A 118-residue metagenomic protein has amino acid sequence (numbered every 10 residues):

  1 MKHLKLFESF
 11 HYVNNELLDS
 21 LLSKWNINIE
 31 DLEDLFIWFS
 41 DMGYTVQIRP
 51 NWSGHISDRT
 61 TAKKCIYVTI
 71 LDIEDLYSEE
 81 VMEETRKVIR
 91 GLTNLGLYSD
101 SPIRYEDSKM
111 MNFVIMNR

Functional and structural regions predicted by a protein language model:
M1-V13: Short acidic, low-complexity intrinsically disordered linear motifs used for protein-protein interactions
H3-L4, I115-R118: Short acidic DE-rich linear segments
F10-V13, K24, W38-T45, L76 (+1 more regions): Surface-exposed polar/charged interaction patches
V13-N14, L18, E30-E33, S57 (+1 more regions): Intrinsic-disorder/low-complexity regions
L18, L22, I29, E33-F36 (+3 more regions): Residue-level detector of alpha-helical secondary structure
I29-I66: An N-terminal amphipathic alpha-helical segment
W52-V114: Acidic, low-complexity, intrinsically disordered interaction modules
